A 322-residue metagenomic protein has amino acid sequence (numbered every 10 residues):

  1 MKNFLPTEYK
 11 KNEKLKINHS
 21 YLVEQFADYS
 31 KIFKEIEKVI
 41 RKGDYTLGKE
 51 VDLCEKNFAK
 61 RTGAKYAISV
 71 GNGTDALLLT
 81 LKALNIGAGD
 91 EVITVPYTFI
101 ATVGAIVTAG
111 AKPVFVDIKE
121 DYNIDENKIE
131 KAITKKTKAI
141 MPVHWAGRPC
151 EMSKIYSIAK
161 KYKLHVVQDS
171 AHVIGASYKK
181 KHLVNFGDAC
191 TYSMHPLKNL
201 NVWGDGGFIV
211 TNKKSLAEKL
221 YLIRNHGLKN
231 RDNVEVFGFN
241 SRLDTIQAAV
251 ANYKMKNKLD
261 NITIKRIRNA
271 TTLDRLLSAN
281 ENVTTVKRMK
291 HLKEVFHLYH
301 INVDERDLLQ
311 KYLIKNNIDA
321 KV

Functional and structural regions predicted by a protein language model:
M1-A83, G87, T108, K160 (+2 more regions): Conserved PLP-binding active-site segment in aminotransferase class I/II-type PLP enzymes
N3-F4, L22-V23, V51-K56, A64-A67 (+5 more regions): PLP-dependent aminotransferase class I/II
F4, K82-S170, S177: PLP-dependent aminotransferase-like
K14-I17, G204, E294-L298: Short, solvent-exposed beta-strand edge segments and adjacent coil->beta transition regions
I68, I93, V114, V166-V167 (+3 more regions): Structural detector of well-ordered beta-strand residues that form the stable sheet scaffold of enzyme domains
S69, T94, F115, I209 (+1 more regions): Conserved SAM-binding loop
Q168-W203, N230-E235: Conserved active-site segment immediately N-terminal to the catalytic lysine that forms the internal aldimine
Y192-S193, G207-N212, N252: Short beta-strand-to-turn element immediately C-terminal to the catalytic PLP-Schiff-base lysine in fold type I
